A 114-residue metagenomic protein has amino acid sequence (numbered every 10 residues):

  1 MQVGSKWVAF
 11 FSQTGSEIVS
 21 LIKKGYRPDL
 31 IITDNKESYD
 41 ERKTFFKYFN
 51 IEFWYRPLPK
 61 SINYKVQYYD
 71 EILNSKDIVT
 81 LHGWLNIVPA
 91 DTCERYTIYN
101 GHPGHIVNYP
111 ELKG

Functional and structural regions predicted by a protein language model:
M1-G114: One-carbon transfer enzymes
